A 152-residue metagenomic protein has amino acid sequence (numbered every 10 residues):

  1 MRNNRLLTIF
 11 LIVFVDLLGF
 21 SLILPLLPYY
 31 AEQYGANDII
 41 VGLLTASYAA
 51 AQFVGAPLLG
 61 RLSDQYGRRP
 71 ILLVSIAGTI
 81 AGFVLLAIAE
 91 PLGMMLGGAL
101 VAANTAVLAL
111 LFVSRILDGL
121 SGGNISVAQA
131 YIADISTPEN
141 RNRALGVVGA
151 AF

Functional and structural regions predicted by a protein language model:
R2-E32, I116: Pair of pore-lining "gating" transmembrane helices in MFS-fold secondary transporters
F14, A46-A50, A77, I116 (+1 more regions): Transmembrane alpha-helical cores of Major Facilitator Superfamily
S21, A49-P57, G123: Residue-level signature of mid-helix packing/kink "hotspots" within the transmembrane helices of 12-pass Major
N37-T45, V107: Juxtamembrane helix-start elements in MFS-like secondary transporters
A77-N104: C-terminal ends and interior cores of transmembrane alpha-helices in multi-pass membrane transporters/permeases
F112-A151: Cytoplasmic helix-loop-helix junction between adjacent transmembrane helices in 12-TM secondary transporters
